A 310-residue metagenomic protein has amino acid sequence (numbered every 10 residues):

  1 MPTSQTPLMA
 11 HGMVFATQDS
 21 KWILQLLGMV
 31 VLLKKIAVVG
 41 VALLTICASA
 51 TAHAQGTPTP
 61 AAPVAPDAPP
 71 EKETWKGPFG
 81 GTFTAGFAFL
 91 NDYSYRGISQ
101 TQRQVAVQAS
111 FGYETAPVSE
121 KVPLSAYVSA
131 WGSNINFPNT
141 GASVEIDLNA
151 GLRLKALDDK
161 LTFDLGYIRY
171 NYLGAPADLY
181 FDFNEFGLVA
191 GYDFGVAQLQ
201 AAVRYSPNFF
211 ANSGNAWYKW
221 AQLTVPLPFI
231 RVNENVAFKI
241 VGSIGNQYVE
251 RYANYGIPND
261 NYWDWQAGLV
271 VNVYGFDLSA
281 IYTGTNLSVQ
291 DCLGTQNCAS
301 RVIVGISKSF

Functional and structural regions predicted by a protein language model:
H53-T84, R96-I98, K121: Outer-membrane beta-barrel biogenesis signature
P70-T82, A116-A126, N139-T140, K155-T162 (+5 more regions): Short loop/turn motifs that connect adjacent beta-strands in outer-membrane beta-barrel proteins
F83, V105-F111, I146-L148, F163 (+5 more regions): Hydrophobic, lipid-facing positions within transmembrane beta-strands of outer-membrane proteins
A85-F87, F111, A126-A130, A150 (+7 more regions): Membrane-embedded beta-strand positions of outer-membrane beta-barrel proteins
F89-Y95, T115, G132-N136, L154 (+8 more regions): Transmembrane beta-strands of outer-membrane beta-barrel pores
Q100, G132-Y218: Outer-membrane pore/translocation modules
F183-G256, Y282: Detector for outer-membrane/organellar transmembrane beta-barrel domains, recognizing the amphipathic beta-strand
V271, N297-F310: Outer-membrane beta-barrel "beta-signal"
